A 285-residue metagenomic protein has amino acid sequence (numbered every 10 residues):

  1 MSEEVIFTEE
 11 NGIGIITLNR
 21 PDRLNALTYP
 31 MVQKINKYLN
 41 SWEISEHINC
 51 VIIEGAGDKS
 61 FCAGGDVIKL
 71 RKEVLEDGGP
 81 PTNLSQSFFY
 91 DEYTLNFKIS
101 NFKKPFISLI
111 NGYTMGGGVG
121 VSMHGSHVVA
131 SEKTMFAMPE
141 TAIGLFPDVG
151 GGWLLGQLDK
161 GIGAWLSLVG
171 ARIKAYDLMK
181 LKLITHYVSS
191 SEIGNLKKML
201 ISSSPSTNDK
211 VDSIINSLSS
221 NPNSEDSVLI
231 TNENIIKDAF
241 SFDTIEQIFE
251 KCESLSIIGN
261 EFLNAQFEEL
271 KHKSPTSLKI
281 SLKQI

Functional and structural regions predicted by a protein language model:
M1-E54, F97: Conserved CoA-thioester-binding segment of acyl-CoA-metabolizing enzymes
I16, I53, D66, V121-S122 (+2 more regions): Hydrophobic/aromatic residues within transmembrane alpha-helices of multi-pass small-molecule transporters
G55-D91, A142-G144: Glycine- (often His-adjacent) and acidic-residue-rich active-site loop that binds/positions the CoA thioester
P81-L84, V129-K133, A137-L158, M199: Short, flexible helix-coil linker/hinge segments at the edges of structured domains or between repeats
Q86-F89, Y93, G116, R172 (+1 more regions): Glycine-rich phosphate-binding loop at the start of an alpha helix
I99-I143, L166, G170-A171, A175 (+1 more regions): Glycine-rich beta-to-alpha active-site loop
G150-K210: Contiguous mid-protein beta-loop-alpha structural module that forms a pocket-lining wall or clamp of enzyme active
L183, S189-K273: Amphipathic alpha-helical blocks and their helix-capping loop/short-beta junctions
